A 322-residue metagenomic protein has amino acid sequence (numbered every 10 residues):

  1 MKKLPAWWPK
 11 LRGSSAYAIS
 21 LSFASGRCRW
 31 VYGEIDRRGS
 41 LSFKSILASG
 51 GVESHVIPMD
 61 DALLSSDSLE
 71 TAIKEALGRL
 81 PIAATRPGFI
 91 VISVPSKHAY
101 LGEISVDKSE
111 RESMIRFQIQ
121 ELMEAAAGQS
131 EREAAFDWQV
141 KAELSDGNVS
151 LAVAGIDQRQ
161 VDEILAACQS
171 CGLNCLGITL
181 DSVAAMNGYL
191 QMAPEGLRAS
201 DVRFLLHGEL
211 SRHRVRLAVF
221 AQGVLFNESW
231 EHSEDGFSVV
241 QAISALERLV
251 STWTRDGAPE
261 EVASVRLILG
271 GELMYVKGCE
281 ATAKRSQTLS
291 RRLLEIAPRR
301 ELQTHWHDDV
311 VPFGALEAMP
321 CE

Functional and structural regions predicted by a protein language model:
A16-A48, S145-G257, E261: Small-residue (GG/TT-enriched) beta-loop-alpha framework at ligand/catalytic clefts
S22-S25, S93-K97, H207-S211, L269-L273: Structural motif
C28-E34, P87-P95: Polyanion/phosphate-binding surface patch
S45-L80, E234-G257, S264, Q303-T304: N-terminal phosphate-binding loop and adjacent alpha-helix
V94-L151, A193-P194: Internal amphipathic helical hairpin motif
V106-A134, L173-C175, E280-H305: Glycine-rich phosphate-binding loop and adjoining helix at the ATP-binding site of ATP-dependent phosphoryl-transfer
A184, Y189-M192, L293-E322: Glycine-rich phosphate-binding/hydrolytic loop that grips phosphoryl groups
V262-T288: Glycine-rich phosphate-binding loops at beta-strand->alpha-helix junctions
